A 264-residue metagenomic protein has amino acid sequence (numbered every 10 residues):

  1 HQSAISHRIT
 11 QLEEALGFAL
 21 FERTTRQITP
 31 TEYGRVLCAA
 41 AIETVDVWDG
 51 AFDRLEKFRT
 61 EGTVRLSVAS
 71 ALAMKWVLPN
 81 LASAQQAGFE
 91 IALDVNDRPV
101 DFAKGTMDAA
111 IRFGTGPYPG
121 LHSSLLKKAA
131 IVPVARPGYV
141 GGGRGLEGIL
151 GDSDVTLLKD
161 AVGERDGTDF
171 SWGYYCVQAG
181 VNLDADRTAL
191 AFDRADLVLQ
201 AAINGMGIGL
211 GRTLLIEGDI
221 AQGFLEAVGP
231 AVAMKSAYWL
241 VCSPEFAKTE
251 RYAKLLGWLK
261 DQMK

Functional and structural regions predicted by a protein language model:
H1-A4, R8: Helix-turn-helix DNA-binding motif, specifically the short coil turn and the N-cap/start of the second
I9-E13, A51, A84: DNA major-groove recognition helices of helix-turn-helix
E13-P30: A short LG(V/I)-centered, amphipathic sequence patch enriched for acidic residue(s) preceding the LG motif
A15-L16, L37-F58: Alpha-helical linker/hinge and terminal dimerization helices associated with HTH transcriptional regulators
E61-P119: Central regulatory/effector-binding core of bacterial HTH transcription factors
R65-S67, A110, L158, G209 (+1 more regions): Short, well-ordered beta-strand segments
Q86, T213-Q222, A231-K264: C-terminal effector-binding regulatory domain of bacterial HTH transcription factors
K104, G120-M206, G211, L215-I216 (+2 more regions): C-terminal regulatory
